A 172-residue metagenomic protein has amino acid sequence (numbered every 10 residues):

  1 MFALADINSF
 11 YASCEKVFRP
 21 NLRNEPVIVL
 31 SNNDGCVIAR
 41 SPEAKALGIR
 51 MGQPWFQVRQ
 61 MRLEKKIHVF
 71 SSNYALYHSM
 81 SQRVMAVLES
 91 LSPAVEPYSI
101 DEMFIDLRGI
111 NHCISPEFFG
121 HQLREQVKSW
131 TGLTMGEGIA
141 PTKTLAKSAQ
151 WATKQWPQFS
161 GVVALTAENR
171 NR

Functional and structural regions predicted by a protein language model:
M1-R172: Nucleic-acid-contacting surfaces of polymerase cores and analogous helical-repeat interfaces
